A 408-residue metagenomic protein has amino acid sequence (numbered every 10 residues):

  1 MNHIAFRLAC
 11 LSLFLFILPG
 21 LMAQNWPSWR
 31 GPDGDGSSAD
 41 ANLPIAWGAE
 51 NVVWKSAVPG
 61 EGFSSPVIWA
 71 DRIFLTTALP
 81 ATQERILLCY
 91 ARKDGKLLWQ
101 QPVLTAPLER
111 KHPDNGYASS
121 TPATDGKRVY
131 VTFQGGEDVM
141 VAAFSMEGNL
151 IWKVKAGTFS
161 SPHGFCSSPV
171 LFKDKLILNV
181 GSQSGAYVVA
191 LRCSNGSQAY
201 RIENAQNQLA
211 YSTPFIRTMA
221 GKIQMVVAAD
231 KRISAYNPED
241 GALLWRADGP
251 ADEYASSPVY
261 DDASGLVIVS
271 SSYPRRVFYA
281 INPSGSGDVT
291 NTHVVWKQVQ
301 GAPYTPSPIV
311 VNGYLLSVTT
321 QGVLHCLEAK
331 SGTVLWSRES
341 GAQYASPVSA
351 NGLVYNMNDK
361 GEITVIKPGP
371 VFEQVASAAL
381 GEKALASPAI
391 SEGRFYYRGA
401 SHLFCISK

Functional and structural regions predicted by a protein language model:
M1-C10: Bacterial N-terminal signal peptides that target proteins for export
H3-I4, G20, S407-K408: Generic C-terminal helix-cap and adjacent flexible tail
A9-G20: Bacterial N-terminal signal peptides
A23-K408: Noncatalytic, solvent-exposed loop/strand surfaces of beta-propeller-type extracellular/periplasmic domains
